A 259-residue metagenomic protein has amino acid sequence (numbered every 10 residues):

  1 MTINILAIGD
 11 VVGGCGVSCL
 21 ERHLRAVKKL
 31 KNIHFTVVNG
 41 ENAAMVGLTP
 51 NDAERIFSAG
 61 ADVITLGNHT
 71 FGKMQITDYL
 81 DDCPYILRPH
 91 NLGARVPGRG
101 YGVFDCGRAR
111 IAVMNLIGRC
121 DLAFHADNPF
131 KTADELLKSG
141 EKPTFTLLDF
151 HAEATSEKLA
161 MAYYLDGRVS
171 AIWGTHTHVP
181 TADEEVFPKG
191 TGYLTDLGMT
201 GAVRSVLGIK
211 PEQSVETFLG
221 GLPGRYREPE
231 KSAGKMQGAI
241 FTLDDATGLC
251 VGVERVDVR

Functional and structural regions predicted by a protein language model:
M1-R259: Acidic, metal/ion-coordinating pockets
